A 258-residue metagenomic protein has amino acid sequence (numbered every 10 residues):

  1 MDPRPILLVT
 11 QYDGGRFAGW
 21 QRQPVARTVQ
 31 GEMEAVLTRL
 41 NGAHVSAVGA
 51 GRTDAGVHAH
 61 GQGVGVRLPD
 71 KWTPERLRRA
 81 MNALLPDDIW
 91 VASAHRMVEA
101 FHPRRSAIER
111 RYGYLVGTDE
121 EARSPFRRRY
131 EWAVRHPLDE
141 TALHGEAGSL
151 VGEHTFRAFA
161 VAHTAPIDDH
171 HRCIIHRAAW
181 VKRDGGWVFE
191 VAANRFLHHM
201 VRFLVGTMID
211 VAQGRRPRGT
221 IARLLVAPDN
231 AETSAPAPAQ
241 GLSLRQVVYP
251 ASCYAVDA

Functional and structural regions predicted by a protein language model:
M1-A258: Structured-RNA-binding interfaces characteristic of tRNA pseudouridine synthases
